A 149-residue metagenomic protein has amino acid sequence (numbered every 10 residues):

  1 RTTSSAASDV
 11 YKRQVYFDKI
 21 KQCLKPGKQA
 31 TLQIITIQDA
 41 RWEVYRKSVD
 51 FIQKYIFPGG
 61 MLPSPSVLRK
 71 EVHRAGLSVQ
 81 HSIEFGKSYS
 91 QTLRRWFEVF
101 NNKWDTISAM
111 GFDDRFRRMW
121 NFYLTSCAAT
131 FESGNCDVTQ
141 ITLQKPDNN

Functional and structural regions predicted by a protein language model:
R1-A7, Y11: Single conserved hydrophobic/aromatic residue that forms the stacking wall/gate of nucleotide- or nucleobase-binding
D9, G27-K28, G59-G60: Glycine-centered flexibility sites
R13-Q14, L93: Conserved strand-to-helix beginnings and helix N-cap segments that scaffold or border functional pockets
Q14-G27: A short glycine-rich, Lys/Arg-flanked "PGG" loop and its adjoining helix->strand segment in the class I
G27-I35: Conserved beta-strand signature within the Rossmann-like core of class I S-adenosyl-L-methionine
T36-N149: Substrate-binding/catalytic lobe of Class I Rossmann-like enzymes that use SAM or dcSAM, i.e., the mid-to-C-terminal
